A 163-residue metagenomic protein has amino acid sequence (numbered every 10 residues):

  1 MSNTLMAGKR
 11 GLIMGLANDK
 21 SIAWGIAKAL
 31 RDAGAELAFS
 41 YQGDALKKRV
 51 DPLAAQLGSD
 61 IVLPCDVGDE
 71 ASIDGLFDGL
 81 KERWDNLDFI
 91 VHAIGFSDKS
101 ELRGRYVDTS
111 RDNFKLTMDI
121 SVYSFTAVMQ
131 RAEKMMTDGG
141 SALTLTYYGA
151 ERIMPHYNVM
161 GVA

Functional and structural regions predicted by a protein language model:
S2-N113: Short-chain dehydrogenase/reductase
G15-I22, G95-K134, D138-A163: Catalytic loop of short-chain dehydrogenase/reductase
